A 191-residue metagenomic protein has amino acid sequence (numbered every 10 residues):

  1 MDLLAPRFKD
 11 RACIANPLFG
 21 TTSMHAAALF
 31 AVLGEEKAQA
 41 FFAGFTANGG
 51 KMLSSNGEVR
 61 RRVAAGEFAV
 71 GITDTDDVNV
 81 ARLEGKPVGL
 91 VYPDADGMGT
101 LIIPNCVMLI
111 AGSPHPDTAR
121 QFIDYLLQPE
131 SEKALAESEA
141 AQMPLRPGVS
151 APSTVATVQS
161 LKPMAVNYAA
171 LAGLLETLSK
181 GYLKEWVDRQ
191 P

Functional and structural regions predicted by a protein language model:
M1-E67, T100: Extracytoplasmic ligand-binding site segments that recognize negatively charged/polar headgroups
A5-K9, F30, G34, A47-G50 (+7 more regions): Sec-exported extracytoplasmic/periplasmic mature domains
D10, L18-T22, D76-N79, A95-M98 (+1 more regions): Solvent-exposed loop/turn segments at secondary-structure junctions within structured extracellular/periplasmic domains
F41-T46, M52, G85-S113: Periplasmic-binding protein-like
V59-R60, F68, D77-V78, A119: Short, hydrophobic alpha-helical packing/hinge segments within bilobed ligand-binding/sensory domains
A69-G89: A ligand-binding cleft/hinge motif common to bilobed small-molecule-binding domains
N105-V166: Mature extracytoplasmic/periplasmic domains
A151-P191: Extracellular/periplasmic bilobal clamshell ligand-binding domains
